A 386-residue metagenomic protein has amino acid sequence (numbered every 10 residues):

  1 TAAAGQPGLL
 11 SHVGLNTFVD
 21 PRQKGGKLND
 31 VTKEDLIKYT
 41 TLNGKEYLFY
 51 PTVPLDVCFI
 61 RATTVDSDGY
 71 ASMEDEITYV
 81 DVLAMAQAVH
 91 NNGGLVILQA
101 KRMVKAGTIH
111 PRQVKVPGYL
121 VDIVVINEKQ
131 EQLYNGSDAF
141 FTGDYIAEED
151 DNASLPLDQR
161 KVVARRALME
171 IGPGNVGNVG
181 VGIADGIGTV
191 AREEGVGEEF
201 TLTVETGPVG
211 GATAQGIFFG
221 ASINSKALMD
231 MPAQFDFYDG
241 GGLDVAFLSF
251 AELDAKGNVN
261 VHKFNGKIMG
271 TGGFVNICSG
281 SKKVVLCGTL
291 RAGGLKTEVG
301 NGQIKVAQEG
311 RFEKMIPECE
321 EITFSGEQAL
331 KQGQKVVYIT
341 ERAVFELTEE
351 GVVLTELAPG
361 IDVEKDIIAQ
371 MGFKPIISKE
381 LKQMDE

Functional and structural regions predicted by a protein language model:
T1, Y145-K226: N-terminal active-site beta-alpha-beta segment that forms phosphate/nucleotide-binding and substrate-recognition loops
T1-E148, G216-E386: Conserved phosphate- and dinucleotide-binding cores of soluble alpha/beta proteins, encompassing both enzyme active
